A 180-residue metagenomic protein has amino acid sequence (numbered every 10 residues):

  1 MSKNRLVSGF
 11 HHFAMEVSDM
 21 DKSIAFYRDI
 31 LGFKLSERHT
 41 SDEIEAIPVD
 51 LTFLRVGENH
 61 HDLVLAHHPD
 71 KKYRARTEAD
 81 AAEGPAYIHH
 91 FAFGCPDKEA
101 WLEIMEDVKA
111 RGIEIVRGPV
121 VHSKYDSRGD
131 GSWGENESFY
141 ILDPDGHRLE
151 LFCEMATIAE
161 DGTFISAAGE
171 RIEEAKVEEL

Functional and structural regions predicted by a protein language model:
M1-R5: A detector for short, charged/polar N-terminal pre-domain segments
S8, M20-D21, G84-A86, F91-R148 (+2 more regions): Vicinal oxygen chelate
E16-L63, H67: Core segments of cupin and vicinal oxygen chelate
S36, L149-E150: Generic structural signal for well-ordered beta-strand positions
E43, M155-I158: A short acidic/small-residue loop/turn micro-motif
D62, E150-L151: Short glycine-/small-residue motifs
L63, K71-E78, K124-R128: A short, acidic/glycine-rich surface segment
K71-A75, A110-G112, T157-D161: A short local loop/turn or secondary-structure capping micro-motif enriched for an aromatic residue
